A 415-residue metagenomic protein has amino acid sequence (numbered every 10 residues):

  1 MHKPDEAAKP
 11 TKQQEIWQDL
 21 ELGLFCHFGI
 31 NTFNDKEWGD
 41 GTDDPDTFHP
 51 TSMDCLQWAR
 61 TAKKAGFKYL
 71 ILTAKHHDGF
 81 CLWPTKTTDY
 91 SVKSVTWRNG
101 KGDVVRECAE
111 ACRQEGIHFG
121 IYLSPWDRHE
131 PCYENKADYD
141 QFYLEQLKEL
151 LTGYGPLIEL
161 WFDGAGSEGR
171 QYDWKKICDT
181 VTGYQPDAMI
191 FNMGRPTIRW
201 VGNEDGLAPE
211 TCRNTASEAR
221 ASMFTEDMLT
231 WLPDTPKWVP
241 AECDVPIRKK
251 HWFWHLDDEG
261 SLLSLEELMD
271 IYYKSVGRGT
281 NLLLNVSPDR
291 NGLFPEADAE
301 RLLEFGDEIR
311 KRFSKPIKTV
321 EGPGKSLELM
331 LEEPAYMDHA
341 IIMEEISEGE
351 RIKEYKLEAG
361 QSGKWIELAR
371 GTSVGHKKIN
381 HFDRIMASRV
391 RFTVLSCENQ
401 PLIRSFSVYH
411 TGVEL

Functional and structural regions predicted by a protein language model:
M1-R384, T393-L415: Mature catalytic domains of secreted/periplasmic carbohydrate-active enzymes
A387-R389: Extracellular Ig-like/FN3 beta-sandwich strand-entry sites
